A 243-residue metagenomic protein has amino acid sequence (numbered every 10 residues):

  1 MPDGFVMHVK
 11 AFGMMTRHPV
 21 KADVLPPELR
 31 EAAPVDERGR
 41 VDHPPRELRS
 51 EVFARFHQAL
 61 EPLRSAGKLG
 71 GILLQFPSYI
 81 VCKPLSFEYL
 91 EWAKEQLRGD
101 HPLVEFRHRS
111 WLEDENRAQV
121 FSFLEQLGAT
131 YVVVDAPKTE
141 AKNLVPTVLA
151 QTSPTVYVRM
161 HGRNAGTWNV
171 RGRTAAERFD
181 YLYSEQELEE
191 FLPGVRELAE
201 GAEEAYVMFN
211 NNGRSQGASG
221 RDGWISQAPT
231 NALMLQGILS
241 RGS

Functional and structural regions predicted by a protein language model:
M1-S243: Residues lining hydrophobic/aromatic ligand-binding pockets adjacent to catalytic sites
